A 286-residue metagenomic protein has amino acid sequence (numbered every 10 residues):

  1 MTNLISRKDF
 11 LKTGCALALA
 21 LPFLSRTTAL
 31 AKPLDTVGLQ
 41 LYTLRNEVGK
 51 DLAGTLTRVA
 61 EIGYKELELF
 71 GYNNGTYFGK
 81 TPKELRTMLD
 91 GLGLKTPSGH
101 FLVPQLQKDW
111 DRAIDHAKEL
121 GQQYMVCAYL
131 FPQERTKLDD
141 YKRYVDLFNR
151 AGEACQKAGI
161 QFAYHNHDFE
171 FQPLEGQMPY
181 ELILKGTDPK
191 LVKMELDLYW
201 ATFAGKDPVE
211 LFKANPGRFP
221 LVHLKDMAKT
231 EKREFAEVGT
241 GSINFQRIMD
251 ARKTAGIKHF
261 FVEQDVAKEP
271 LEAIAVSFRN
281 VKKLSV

Functional and structural regions predicted by a protein language model:
M1-S25: N-terminal secretory signal peptides and thylakoid transit peptides that target proteins across membranes
G14-C15, A20-F23, E66, K95 (+3 more regions): Active-site acidic/histidine proton-transfer and metal-coordination neighborhood in alpha/beta enzyme cores
S25-G54, R58: C-terminal segment of N-terminal export signals and the immediately downstream linker at the start of the mature
K32, L56-E61, Y77-T96, D111-Q122 (+4 more regions): Acidic (Asp/Glu)-rich catalytic clusters
L39, V59, L67, L89 (+5 more regions): Conserved, mostly hydrophobic/aromatic
Y42-L44, F70-N74, F101-P104, L130-P132 (+4 more regions): Active-site beta-loop-alpha junctions enriched in small/polar residues
R45-V48, L56, F171-Q177, W200-K258 (+1 more regions): Gly/Pro-rich active-site loop or hairpin
L52, T81-P82, R86, W110-I114 (+3 more regions): Distinct, well-ordered alpha-helical segments
